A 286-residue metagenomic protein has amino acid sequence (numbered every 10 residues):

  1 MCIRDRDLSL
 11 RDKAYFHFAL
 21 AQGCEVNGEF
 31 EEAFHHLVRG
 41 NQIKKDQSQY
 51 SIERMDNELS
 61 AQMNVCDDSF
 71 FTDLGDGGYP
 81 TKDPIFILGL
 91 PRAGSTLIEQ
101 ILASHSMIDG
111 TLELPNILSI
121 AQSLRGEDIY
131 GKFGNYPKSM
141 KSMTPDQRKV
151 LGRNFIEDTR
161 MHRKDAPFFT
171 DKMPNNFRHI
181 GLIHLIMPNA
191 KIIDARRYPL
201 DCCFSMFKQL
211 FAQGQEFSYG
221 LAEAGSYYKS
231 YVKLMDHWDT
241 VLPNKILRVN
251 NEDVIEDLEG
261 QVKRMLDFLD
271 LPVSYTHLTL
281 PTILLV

Functional and structural regions predicted by a protein language model:
M1-D5, T276-T282: Conserved small/polar residues in nucleotide/adenosyl-binding loops
R4-H162: Alpha-helical solenoid repeat scaffolds of the TPR/TPR-like class and their adjacent stem/linker regions that mediate
V38, K45, F204, P281-T282: Charged, amphipathic alpha-helical interaction segments
L97-I98, D201, T282: Short hydrophobic/aromatic residue motifs in ordered secondary structure
T111, P115-T144, H162-L278: PAPS-dependent sulfotransferase catalytic domain
